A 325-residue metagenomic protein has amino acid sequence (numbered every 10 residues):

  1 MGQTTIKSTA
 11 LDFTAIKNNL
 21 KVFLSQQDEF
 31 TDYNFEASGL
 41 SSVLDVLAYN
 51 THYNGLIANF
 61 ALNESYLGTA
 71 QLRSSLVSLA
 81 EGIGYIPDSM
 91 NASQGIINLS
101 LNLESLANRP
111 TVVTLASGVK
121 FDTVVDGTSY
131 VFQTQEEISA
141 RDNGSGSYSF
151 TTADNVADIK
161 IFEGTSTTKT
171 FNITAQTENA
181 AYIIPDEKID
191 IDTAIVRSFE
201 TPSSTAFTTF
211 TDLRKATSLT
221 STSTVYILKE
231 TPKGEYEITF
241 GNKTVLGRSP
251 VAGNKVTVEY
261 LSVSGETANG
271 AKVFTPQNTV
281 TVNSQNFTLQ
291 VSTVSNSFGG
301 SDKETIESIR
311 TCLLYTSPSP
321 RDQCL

Functional and structural regions predicted by a protein language model:
M1-S317, R321, L325: Signature of Asx- and small-polar-rich beta-strand/turn repeats characteristic of beta-solenoid architectures
